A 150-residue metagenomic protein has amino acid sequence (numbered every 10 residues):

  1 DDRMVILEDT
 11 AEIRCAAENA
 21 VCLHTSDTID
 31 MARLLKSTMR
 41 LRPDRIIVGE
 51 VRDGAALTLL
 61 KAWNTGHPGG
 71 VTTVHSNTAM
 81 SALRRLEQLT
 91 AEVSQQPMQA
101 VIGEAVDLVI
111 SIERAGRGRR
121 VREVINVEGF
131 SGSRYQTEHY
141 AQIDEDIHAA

Functional and structural regions predicted by a protein language model:
D2-A105, S111-A115: Switch/coupling sub-region of P-loop NTPases
G103-A150: Conserved P-loop NTPase
